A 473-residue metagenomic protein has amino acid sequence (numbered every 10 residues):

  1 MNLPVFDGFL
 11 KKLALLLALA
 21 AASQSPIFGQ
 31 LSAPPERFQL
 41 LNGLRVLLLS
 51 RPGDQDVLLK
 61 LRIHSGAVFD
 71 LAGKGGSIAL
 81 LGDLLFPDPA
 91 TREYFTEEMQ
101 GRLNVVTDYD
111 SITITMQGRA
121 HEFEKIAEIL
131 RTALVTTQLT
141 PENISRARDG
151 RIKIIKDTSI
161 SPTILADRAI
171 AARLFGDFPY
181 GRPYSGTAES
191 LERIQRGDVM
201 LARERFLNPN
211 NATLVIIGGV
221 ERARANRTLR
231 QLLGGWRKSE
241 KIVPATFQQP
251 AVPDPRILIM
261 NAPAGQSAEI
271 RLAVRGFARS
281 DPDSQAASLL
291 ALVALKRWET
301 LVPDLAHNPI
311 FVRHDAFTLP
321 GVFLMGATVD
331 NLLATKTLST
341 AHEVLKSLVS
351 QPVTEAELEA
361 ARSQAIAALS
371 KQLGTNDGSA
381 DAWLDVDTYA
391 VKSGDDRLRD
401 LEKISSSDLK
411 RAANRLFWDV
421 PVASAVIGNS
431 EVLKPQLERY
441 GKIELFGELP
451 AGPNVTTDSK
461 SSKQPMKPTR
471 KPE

Functional and structural regions predicted by a protein language model:
K11-Q24: Bacterial N-terminal signal peptides
F28, G176, N208-P209, T213-A278 (+1 more regions): An aromatic/glycine/proline-enriched structural segment found at the starts of mature extracellular/organellar domains
Q30-Q39, A172-A212, P244-Q249, A278-S280 (+4 more regions): Histidine-acidic residue clusters that define the catalytic metal-binding segment of zinc metallopeptidase domains
S32-P35, L41-L44, D54-K60, H64 (+22 more regions): Extracytoplasmic
K60-A120, K125, I160, R182-Y184 (+2 more regions): M16/MPP (pitrilysin/insulinase) zinc-metallopeptidase core fold and M16-derived inactive scaffolds
E97-A202, T340-E343, L358-D377: Acidic/histidine-enriched segments that form metal/cofactor-coordinating and catalytic pocket/exosite environments
G150-A169, Q248-S267, T300, D304-L305 (+1 more regions): Short acidic/His-enriched helical or mixed secondary-structure segments at domain edges of catalytic enzymes and some
T213-G218, A360-E473: C-terminal regions of mature proteins
